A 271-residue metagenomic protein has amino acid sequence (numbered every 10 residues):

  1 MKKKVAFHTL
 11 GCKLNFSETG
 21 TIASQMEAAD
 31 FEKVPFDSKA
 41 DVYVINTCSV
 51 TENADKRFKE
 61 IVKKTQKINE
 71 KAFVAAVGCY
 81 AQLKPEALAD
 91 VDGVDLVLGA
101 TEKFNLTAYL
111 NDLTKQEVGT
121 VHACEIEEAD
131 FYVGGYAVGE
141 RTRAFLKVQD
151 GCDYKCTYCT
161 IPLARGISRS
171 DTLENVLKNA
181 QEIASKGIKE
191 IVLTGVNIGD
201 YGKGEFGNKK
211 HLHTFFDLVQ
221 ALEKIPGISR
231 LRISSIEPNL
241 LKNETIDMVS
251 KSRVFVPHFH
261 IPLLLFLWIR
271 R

Functional and structural regions predicted by a protein language model:
M1-Y201, T214, F255, F259: Proteins enriched for Cys/Gly/acidic motifs involved in redox and nucleic-acid/cofactor modification
V74-A75, L83-K84, S185-R271: Conserved SAM/AdoMet-binding glycine-rich loop
